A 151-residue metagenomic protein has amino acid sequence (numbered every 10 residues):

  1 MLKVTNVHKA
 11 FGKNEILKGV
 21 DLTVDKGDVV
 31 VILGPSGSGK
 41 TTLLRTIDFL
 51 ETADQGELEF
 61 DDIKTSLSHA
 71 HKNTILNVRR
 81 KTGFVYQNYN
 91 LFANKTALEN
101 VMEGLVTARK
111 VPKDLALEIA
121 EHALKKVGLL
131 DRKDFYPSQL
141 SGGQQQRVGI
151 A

Functional and structural regions predicted by a protein language model:
M1-A151: ABC family nucleotide-binding domain
